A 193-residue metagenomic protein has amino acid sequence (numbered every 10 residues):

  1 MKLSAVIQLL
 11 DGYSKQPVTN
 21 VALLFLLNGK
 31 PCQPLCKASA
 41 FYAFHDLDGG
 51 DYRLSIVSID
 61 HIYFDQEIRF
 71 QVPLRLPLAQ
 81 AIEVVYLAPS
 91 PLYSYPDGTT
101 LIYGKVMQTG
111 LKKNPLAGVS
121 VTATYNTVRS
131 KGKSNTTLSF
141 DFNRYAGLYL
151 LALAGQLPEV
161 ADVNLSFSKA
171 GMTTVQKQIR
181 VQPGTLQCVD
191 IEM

Functional and structural regions predicted by a protein language model:
M1-S4, Y13, P77-L101, M107-P115 (+1 more regions): Beta-strand-rich domain onsets/edges
K2-V6, L10, K37, F41 (+1 more regions): An N-terminally focused, membrane-permeabilizing/fusogenic/translocator signature enriched in pore-forming
S4, N20-A22, D51-R53, L101 (+2 more regions): Exposed beta-strand and adjacent loop surfaces of beta-rich binding modules that mediate intermolecular recognition
Y13-G29, T109-K131: Short, ordered, surface-exposed loop/turn motifs in non-cytosolic proteins
P17, L26-D46, T127-A152: Short, acidic Ser/Thr/Gly-rich low-complexity loop/linker segments typical of extracellular and cell-surface proteins
K37, H45-G49, Y95-D97, F142-R144 (+2 more regions): Surface-exposed coil/turn segments at beta-strand junctions on protein surfaces, enriched
H45-R75, Q156-Q178: A short, solvent-exposed loop/turn motif at the edges and junctions of modular extracellular/periplasmic domains
Q71-L78, D141-A146, R180-T185: Short proline/glycine- and polar residue-rich coil/turn motifs
